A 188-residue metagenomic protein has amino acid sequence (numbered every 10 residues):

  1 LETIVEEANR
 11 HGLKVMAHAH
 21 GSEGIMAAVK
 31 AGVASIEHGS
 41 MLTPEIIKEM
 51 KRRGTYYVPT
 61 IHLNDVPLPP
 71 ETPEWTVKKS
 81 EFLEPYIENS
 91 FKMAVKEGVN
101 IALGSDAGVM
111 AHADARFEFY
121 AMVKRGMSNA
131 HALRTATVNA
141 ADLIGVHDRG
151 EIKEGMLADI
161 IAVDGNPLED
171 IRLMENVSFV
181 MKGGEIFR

Functional and structural regions predicted by a protein language model:
L1-P85, A107-V109, S128, D142-I144 (+1 more regions): Active-site core of metal-dependent hydrolases
V5, I25, I47, F91-K92 (+3 more regions): Short glycine-/small-residue-rich flexible loop motifs, especially phosphate/cofactor-binding loops
R10, K14, W75, L83-N166: His/Asp/Glu-enriched, well-ordered alpha-helical/loop segment that forms or immediately abuts the divalent-metal
E169: Small/polar (Gly/Ser/Thr/Ala-rich) solvent-exposed segments that form structured loops/beta-strands/short helices used
L173-E175: Short, small/polar residue-rich loop motifs at catalytic or cofactor-binding pockets
V180: Short aromatic-centered micro-motifs
